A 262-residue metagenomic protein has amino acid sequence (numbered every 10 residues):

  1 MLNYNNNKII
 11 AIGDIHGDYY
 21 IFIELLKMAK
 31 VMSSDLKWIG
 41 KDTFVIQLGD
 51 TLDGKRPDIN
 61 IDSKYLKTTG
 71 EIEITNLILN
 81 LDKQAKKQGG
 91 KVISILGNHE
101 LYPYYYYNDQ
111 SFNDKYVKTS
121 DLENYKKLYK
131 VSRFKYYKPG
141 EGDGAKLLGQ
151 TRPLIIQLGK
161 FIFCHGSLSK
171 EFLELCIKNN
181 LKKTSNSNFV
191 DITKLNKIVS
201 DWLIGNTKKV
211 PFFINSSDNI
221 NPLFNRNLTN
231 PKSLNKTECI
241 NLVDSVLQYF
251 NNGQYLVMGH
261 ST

Functional and structural regions predicted by a protein language model:
M1-T262: Feature recognizes metal-dependent phosphohydrolase scaffolds
